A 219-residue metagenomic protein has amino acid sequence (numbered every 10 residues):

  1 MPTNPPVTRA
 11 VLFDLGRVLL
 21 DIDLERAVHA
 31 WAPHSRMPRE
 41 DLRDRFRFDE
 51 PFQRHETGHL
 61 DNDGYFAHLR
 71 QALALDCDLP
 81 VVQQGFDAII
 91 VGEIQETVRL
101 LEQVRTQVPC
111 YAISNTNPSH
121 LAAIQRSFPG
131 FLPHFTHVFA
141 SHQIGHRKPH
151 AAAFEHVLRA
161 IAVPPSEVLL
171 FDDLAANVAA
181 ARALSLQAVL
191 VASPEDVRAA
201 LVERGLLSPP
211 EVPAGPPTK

Functional and structural regions predicted by a protein language model:
M1-R9, F13, N117-P118, A122-K219: Asp-based, Mg2+/Mn2+-dependent phosphohydrolase catalytic module
N4-R99, T106, N117-L121: N-terminal helical cap/lid subdomain that shapes the substrate entry/recognition surface in HAD-like hydrolases
D14-R17, G58, V104, A112 (+2 more regions): Generic structural signal for small/hydrophobic residues in well-ordered secondary structure, especially within
E102-R105, A162: Residue-level signal for alpha-helix termini/capping positions
T106-Q107, H134: Structured helix-beta-strand junction loops
P109-Y111, Q187: Proline-centered loop/turn at the N-terminus of a beta-strand
